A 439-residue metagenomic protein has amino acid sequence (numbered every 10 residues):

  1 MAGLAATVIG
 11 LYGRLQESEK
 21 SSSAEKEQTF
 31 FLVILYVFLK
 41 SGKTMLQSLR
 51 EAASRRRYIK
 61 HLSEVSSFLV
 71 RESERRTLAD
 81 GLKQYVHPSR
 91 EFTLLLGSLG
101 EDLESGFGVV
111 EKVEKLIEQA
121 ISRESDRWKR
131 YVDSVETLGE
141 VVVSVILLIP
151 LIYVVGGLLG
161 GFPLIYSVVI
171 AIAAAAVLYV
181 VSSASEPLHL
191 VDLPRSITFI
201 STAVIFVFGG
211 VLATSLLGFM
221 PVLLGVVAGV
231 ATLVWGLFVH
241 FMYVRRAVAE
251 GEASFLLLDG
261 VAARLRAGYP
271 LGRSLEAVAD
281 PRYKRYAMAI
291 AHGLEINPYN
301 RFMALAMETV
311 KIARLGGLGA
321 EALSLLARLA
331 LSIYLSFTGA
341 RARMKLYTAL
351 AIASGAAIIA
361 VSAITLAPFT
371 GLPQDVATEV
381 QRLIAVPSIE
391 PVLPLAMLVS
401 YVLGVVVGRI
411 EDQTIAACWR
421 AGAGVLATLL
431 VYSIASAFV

Functional and structural regions predicted by a protein language model:
M1-Q84, S196-E295, A304-K311, L318-A340 (+1 more regions): Juxtamembrane/interface alpha-helical elements of multi-pass membrane proteins
A2-T7, E118, R123-S182, L335-I434: Bilayer-spanning, highly hydrophobic alpha-helical transmembrane segments
G42, V113, T414: Residue-level signature of catalytic and energy-coupling elements of molecular machines, predominantly ATP/GTP-dependent
P88-S89: Intrinsic disorder/low-complexity segments
G100-I121, L315-L329: Short, charged cytosolic
V113, A176-V191: Juxtamembrane segments at transmembrane-helix boundaries in multi-pass signal-transduction membrane proteins
G157-Y166, L190-L193, A213-L224: Membrane-helix interface and helix-disruption motif detector
V191-I200, S388-V392: Short, amphipathic, aromatic/basic-enriched membrane-interface segments that mark the entry/exit of transmembrane
